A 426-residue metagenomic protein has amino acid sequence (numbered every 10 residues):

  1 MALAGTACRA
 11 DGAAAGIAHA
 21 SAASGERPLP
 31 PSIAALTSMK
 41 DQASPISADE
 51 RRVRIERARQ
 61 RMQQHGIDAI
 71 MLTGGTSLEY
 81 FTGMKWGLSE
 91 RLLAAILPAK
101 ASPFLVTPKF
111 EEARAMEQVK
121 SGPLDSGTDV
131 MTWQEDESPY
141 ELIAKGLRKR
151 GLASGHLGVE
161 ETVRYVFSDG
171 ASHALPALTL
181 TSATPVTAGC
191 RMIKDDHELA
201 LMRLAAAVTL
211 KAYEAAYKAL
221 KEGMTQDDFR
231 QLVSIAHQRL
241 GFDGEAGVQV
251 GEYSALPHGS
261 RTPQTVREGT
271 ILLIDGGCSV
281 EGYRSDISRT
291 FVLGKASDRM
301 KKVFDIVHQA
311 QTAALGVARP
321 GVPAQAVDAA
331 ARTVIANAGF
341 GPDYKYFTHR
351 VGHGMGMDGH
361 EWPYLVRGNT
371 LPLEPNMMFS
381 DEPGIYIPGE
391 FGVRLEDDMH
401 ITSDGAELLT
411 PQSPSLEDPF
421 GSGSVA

Functional and structural regions predicted by a protein language model:
A2-A426: Active-site neighborhoods and metal-handling regions in enzymes and metal-associated proteins
